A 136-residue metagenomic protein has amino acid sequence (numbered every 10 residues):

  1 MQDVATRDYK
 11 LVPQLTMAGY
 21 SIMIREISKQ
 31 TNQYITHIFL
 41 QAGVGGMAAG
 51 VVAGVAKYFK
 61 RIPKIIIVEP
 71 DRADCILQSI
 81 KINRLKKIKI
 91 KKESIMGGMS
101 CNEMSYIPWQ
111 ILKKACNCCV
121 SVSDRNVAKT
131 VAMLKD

Functional and structural regions predicted by a protein language model:
R7-I27: A glycine-rich, Thr/Ser-enriched phosphate-binding loop motif common to dinucleotide/cofactor-binding enzymes
T16, M23, S105-D136: Active-site-adjacent helical/loop segments in soluble small-molecule enzymes
I27-I35: Phosphate/pyrophosphate-binding loops at sites that engage ATP/ADP/AMP, CoA/4′-phosphopantetheine, polyphosphate
I35-T36, P63, C116: Local beta-strand N-terminus motif with an aromatic residue
Q41-V52, C75-L77: Short glycine/serine/threonine-rich phosphate/pyrophosphate-binding segments that cradle anionic phosphate groups
A48-F59, P63: Short Gly/Thr/Asp-enriched flexible loops that form oxyanion-binding sites at enzyme active sites
K64-P70: Short internal beta-strands
C75-I88, P108: Active-site-proximal loop->helix
